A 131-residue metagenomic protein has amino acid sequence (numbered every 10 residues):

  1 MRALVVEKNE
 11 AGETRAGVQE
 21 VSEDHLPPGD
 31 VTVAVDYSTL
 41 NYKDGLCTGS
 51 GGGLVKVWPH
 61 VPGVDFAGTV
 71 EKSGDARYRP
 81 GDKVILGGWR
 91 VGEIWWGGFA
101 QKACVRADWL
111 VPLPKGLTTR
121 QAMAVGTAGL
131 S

Functional and structural regions predicted by a protein language model:
M1-L4, V31: Short structural boundary motif marking the start of a folded domain
A3-V6, V84: A short beta-strand micro-motif
E7-A11, S38-L40: Short polar catalytic/cofactor-binding loops
G12-S22, G51: Short glycine/threonine/proline-enriched tight-turn/helix- or strand-capping micro-motif at secondary-structure
E23-L40, G51-V91, G97, W109 (+1 more regions): Glycine-rich beta-strand-centered segment in the early N-terminal region that forms part of a ligand/cofactor-binding
K43-G49: Cytochrome P450 core scaffold surrounding the K-helix E-X-X-R motif and the conserved "meander" helix-loop region
A103-R106: A short glycine-rich beta-alpha junction/loop motif
K115-S131: A glycine-rich, Thr/Ser-enriched phosphate-binding loop motif common to dinucleotide/cofactor-binding enzymes
